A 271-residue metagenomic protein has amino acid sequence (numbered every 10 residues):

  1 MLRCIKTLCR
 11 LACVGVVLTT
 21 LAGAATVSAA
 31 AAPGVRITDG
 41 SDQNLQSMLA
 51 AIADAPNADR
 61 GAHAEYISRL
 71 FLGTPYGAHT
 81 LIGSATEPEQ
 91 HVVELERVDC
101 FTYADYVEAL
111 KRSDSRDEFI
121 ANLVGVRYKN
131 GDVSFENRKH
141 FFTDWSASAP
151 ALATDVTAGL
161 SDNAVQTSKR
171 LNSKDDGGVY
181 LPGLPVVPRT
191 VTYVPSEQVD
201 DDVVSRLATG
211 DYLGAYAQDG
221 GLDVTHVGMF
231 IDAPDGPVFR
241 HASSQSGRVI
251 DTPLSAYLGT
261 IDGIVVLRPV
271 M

Functional and structural regions predicted by a protein language model:
R3-A31: Secretory targeting and sorting signals
P33-L184: N-terminal capping segments
T86-Q90, Y103, P195-D200, A215-A217 (+1 more regions): N-terminal post-signal-peptidase region of extra-cytosolic proteins
V92-E96, S205, D219: Short, contiguous, pocket-lining structural segments that sit at or immediately flank catalytic/ligand-binding sites
D99, A208, D223: Short, well-structured alpha-helical interface segments that form or flank functional binding sites
R112-R116, R206, A233-G236: Secondary-structure boundary elements
R170-A217: A mid-sequence, solvent-exposed acidic-amphipathic segment
L213-V270: C-terminal soluble interaction/assembly domains
